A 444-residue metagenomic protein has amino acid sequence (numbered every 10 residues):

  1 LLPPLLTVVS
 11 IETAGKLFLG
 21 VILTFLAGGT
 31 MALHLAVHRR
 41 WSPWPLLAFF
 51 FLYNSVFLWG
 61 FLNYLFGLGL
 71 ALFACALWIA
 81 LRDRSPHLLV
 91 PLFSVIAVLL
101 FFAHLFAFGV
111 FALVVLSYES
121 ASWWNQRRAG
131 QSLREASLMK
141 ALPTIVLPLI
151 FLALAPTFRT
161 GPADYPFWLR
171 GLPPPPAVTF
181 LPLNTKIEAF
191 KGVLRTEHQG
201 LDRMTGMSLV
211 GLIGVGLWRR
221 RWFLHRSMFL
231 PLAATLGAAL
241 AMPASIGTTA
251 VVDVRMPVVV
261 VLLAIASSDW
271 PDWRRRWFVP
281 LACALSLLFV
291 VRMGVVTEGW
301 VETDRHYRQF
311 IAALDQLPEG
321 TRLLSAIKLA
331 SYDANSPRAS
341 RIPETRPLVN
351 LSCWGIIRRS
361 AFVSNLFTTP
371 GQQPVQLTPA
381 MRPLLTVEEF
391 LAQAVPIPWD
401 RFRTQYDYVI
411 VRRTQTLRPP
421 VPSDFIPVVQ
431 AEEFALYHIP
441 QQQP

Functional and structural regions predicted by a protein language model:
L17-H38: Transmembrane-helix motifs of polytopic, lipid-linked glycan transferases
G29, F51-N54, F66-D83, L92-V95 (+1 more regions): Specific aromatic-rich, kink-prone transmembrane helix
S42, A48, A80-V98, Q131: Short hydrophobic alpha-helices at membrane interfaces in multi-pass membrane enzymes
W59-F66: Short acidic/glycine- and proline-prone juxtamembrane loop motifs at membrane-interface regions of multi-pass membrane
G67, P91, I96-L230, L240 (+1 more regions): Transmembrane catalytic cores of multi-pass membrane glycosyltransferases and polysaccharide-assembly enzymes
S208, A266, W270-V295: Signature aromatic-anchored transmembrane alpha helix within multi-pass, membrane-resident enzymes that catalyze glycan
G247-W273: Hydrophobic/aromatic-rich transmembrane helices and adjacent perimembrane loops
T303, L314-A394, P398-T414, Y437: Short periplasmic/luminal acceptor-recognition loop of GT-C membrane glycosyltransferases, typified by
